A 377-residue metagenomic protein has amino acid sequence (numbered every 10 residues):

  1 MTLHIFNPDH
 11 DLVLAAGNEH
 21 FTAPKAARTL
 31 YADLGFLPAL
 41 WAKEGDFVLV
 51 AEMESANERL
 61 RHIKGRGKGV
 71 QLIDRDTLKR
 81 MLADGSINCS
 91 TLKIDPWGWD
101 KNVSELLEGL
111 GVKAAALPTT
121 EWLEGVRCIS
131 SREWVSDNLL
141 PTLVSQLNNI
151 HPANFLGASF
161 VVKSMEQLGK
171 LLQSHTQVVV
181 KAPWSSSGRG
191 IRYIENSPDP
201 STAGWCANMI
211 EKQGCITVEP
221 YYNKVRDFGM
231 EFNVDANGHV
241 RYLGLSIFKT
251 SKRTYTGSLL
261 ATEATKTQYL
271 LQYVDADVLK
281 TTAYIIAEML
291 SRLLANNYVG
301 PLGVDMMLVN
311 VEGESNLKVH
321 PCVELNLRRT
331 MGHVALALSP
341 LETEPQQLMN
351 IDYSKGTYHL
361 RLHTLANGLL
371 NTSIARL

Functional and structural regions predicted by a protein language model:
M1-F47: N-terminal-proximal low-complexity accessory segments that begin disordered and transition into the first
R28-L37, L49-Q167: Conserved N-proximal alpha/beta basic substrate-recognition cap immediately N-terminal to, or forming the N-lobe
A158-V161, Q177-T202, G229, R253-Y269: Glycine-rich phosphate-binding loop of ATP-grasp-fold ATP-dependent ligases
V161-V162, L172-Y193, G214-K224, V304 (+1 more regions): ATP-grasp fold ATP-binding core
T176, T202-T256, M307-N310, S315-C322: Phosphate-binding site of ATP-dependent enzymes
F232-E288, N326-N350: ATP-dependent carboxylate/phosphate-activation module, predominantly the ATP-grasp catalytic core and closely related
Y242, Y255-L317, G356-G368: A long amphipathic alpha-helix within ATP-dependent nucleotide-binding catalytic cores
P345-L377: Peripheral (often C-terminal) accessory segments that flank ATP-dependent C-N-forming ligase machineries
